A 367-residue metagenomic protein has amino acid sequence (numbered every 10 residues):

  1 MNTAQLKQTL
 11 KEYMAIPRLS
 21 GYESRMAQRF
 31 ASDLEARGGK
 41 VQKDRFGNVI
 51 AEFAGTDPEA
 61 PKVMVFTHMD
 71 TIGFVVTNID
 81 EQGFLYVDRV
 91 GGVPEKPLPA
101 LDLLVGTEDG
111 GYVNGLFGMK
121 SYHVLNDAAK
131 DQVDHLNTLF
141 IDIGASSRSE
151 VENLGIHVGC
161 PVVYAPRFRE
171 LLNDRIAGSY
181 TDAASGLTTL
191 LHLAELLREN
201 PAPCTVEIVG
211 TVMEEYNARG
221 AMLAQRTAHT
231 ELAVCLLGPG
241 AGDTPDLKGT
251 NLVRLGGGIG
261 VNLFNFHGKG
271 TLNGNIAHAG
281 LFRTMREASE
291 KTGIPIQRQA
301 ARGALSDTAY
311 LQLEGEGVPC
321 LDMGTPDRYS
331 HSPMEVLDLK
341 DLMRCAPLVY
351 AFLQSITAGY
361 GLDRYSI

Functional and structural regions predicted by a protein language model:
M1-I367: N-terminal hydrophobic/helix-forming segments and targeting peptides
